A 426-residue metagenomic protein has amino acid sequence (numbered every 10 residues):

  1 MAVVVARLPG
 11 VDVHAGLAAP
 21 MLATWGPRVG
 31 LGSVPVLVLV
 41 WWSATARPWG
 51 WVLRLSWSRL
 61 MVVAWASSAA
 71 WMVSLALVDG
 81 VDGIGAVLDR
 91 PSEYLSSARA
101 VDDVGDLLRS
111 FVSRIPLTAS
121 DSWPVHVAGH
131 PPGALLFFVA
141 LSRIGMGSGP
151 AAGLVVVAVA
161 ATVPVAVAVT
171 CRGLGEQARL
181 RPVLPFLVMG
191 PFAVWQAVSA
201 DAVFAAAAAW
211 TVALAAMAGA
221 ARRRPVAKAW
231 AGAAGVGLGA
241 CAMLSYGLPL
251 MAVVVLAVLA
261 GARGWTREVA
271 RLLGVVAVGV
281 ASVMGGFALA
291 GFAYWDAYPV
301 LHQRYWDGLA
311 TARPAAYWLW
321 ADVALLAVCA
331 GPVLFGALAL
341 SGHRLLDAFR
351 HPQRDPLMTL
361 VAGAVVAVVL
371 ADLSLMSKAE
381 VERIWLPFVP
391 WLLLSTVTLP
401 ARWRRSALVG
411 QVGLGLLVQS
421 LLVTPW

Functional and structural regions predicted by a protein language model:
M1, V13-P91, V275-V276: Start-transfer (signal-anchor) and selected internal transmembrane alpha helices of multi-pass inner/ER membrane
A2-G10, A240-L244, V253, A257-H343: Membrane-lumen/periplasm interface segments of specific transmembrane helices in polyprenyl phosphate-linked
L39-A44, V328-D355, A367-D372, L394-S395: Hydrophobic, aromatic-rich transmembrane alpha-helices and their immediate juxtamembrane boundary segments
V40-A46, A151-L174: Transmembrane-helix motifs of polytopic, lipid-linked glycan transferases
D121-M146, C241-L244: Short hydrophobic/aromatic helix or loop-helix immediately within or flanking a transmembrane segment in polytopic
A166, F204-R223, W391, S395: Specific aromatic-rich, kink-prone transmembrane helix
V188-V194, K228-A257, G279-V280: Membrane-interface alpha helices of multi-pass inner-membrane proteins
R224, W265-L273, A339-A364: Membrane-interface helix-loop-helix junctions at transmembrane boundaries of multi-pass membrane enzymes, predominantly
